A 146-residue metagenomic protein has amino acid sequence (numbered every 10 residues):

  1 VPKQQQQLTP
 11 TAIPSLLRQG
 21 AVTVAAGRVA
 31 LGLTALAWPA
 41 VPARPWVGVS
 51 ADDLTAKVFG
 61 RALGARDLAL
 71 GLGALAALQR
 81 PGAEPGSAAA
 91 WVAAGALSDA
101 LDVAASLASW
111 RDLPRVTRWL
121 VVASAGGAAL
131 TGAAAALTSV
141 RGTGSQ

Functional and structural regions predicted by a protein language model:
V1-Q146: Short amphipathic, positively biased membrane-proximal segments that drive organelle/inner-membrane targeting
